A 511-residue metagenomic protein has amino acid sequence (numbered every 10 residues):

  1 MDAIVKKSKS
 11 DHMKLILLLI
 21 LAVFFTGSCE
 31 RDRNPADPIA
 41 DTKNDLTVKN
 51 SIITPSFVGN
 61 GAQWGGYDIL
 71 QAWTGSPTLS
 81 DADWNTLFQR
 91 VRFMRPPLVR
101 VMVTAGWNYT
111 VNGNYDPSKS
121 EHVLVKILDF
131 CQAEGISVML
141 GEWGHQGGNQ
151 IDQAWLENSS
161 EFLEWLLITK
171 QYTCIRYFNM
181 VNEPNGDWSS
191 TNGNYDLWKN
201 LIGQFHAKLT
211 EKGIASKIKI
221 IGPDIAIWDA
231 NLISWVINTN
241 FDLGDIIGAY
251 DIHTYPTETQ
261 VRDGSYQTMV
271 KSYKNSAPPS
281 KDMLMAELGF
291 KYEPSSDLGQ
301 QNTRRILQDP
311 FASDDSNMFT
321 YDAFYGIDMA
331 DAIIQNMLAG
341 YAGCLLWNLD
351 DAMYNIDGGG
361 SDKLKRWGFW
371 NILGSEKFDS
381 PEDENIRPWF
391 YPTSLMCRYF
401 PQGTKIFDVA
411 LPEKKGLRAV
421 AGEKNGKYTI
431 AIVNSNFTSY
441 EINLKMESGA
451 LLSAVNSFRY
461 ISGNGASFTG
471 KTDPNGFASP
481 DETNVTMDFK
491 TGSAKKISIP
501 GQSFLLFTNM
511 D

Functional and structural regions predicted by a protein language model:
M1-M13: N-terminal secretory signal peptides that target proteins for export/translocation
S10, A22-K43: Bacterial Sec-dependent N-terminal signal peptides
A36-F93: N-terminal carbohydrate-binding accessory modules
R90-Q260: Substrate-binding cleft and catalytic face of glycoside hydrolase catalytic domains, especially the flexible beta-alpha
Y195-A339: Noncatalytic carbohydrate-binding groove/subsite architecture in carbohydrate-active enzymes
E293-F400, T404-R418: Aromatic/acidic polysaccharide-binding cleft in carbohydrate-active enzymes
P412-L451, S457-N464, Q502-L505: Carbohydrate-binding surface patches
A450-P500: Acidic, Ser/Thr/Pro-rich beta/coil linker or hinge segments at domain junctions
